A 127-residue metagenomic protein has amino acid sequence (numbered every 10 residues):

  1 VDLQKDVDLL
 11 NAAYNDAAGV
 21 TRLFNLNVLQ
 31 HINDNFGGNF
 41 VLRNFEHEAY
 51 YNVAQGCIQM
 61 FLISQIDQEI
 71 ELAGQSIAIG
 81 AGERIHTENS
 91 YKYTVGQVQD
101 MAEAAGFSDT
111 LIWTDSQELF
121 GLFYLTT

Functional and structural regions predicted by a protein language model:
L3-Y91, V95, Q99-A105: Substrate-binding/catalytic lobe of Class I Rossmann-like enzymes that use SAM or dcSAM, i.e., the mid-to-C-terminal
L62-I66, T114-T127: Core SAM-dependent methyltransferase catalytic element
S108-I112: A short linear hydrophobic-aromatic micro-motif
